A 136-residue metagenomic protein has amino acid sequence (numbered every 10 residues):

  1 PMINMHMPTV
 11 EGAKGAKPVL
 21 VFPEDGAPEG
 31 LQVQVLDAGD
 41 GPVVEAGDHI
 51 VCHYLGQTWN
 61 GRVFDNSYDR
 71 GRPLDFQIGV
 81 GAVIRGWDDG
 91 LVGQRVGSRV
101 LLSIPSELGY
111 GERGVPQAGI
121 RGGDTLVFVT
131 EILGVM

Functional and structural regions predicted by a protein language model:
P1-M136: Cross-family detector of peptidyl-prolyl cis-trans isomerase
